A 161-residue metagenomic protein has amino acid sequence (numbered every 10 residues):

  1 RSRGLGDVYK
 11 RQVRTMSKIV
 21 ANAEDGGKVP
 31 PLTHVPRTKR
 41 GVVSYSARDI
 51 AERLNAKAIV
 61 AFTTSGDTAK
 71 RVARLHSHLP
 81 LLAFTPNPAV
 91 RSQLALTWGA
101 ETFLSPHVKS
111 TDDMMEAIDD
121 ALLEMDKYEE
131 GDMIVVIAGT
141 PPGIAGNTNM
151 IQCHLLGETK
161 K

Functional and structural regions predicted by a protein language model:
R1-Y9: Single conserved hydrophobic/aromatic residue that forms the stacking wall/gate of nucleotide- or nucleobase-binding
R14-R48: Long, charged amphipathic helices and adjacent flexible linkers at domain junctions
S17-G27, A51, H76, P80 (+6 more regions): Structural signal for hydrophobic packing residues in well-ordered secondary-structure cores of soluble enzyme domains
V42-A56, M115-D126, D132: Phosphate-interacting basic helix/loop segments used at nucleotide- and nucleic-acid interfaces
S46-R74: C-terminal accessory/binding modules appended to enzymatic or scaffolding proteins
T68-K70, H76-M114: Nucleotide-binding motor/catalytic cores of P-loop/tubulin-like NTPases across gene-expression machines
E101-L104, D120-A121, T148-K161: Beta-strand/loop-dominated core regions that host nucleotide or nucleotide-derived cofactor-binding catalytic loops
E129-P142, T148-H154: C-terminal binding/interaction regions
